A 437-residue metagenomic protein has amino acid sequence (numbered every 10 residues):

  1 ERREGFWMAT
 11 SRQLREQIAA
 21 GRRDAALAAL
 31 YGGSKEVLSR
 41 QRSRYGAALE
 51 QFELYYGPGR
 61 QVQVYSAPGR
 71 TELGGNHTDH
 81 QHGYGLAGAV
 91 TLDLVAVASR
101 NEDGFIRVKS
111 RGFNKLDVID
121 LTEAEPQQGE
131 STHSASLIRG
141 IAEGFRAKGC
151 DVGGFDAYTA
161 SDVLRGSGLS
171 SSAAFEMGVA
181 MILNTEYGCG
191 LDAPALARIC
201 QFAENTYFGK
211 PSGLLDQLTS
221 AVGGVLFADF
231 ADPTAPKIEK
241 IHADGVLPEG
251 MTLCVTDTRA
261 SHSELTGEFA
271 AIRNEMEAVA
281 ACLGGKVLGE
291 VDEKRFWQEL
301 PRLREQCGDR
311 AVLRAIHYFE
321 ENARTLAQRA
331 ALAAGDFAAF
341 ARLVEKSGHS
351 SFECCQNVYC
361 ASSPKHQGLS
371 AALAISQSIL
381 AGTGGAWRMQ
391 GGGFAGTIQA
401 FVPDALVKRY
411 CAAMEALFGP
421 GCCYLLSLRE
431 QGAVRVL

Functional and structural regions predicted by a protein language model:
E4-R70, V95, S99-S131, F227-R388 (+1 more regions): C-terminal nucleotide
R60-Q61, H77-Y84, T122-S131, S161-L169 (+2 more regions): A short glycine/serine-rich beta->alpha loop
S66-H82, D162-V179, T383-F401: Glycine/serine-rich anion-binding loops at beta->alpha junctions that coordinate negatively charged ligand groups
G83-D103, V222: Structural signature of FAD isoalloxazine-binding scaffolds in flavoprotein oxidoreductases
R107-K109, G154-S161, L191-F202, A341-K346 (+2 more regions): Beta-strand segments within the central parallel beta-sheet cores of soluble alpha/beta enzyme folds
A142-L164: Glycine- and acidic-rich phosphate- and metal-coordinating loops
A147-F155, L183-I199, D404-L417: Phosphate-handling active-site elements
S167-V255, L437: Fold-level recognition of mixed alpha/beta catalytic cores in primary-metabolism enzymes, strongest
